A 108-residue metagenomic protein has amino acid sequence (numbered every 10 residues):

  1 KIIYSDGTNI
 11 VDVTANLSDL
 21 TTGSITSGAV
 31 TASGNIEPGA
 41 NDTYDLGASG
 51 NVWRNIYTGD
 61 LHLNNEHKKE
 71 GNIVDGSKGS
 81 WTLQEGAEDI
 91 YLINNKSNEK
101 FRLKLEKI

Functional and structural regions predicted by a protein language model:
K1-T21, K69, G76-G79, E88 (+2 more regions): Acidic, glycine/polar-enriched metal-coordinating patches/loops that mediate binding to polyanionic ligands
A15-D60, N65: Register-specific beta-strand positions within repetitive beta-rich fiber domains
T26, A32-N35, T82-L83, I90-N94: Generic recognition of long tandem-repeat/solenoid scaffolds
T43, G79-S80: Generic recognition of flexible, low-complexity loop/linker segments
T58-K78: Short, positively charged, low-complexity/disordered linker segments
L103-K107: Short, low-complexity, Pro/Ser/Thr/Gly-rich segments in the mature regions of secreted, periplasmic
